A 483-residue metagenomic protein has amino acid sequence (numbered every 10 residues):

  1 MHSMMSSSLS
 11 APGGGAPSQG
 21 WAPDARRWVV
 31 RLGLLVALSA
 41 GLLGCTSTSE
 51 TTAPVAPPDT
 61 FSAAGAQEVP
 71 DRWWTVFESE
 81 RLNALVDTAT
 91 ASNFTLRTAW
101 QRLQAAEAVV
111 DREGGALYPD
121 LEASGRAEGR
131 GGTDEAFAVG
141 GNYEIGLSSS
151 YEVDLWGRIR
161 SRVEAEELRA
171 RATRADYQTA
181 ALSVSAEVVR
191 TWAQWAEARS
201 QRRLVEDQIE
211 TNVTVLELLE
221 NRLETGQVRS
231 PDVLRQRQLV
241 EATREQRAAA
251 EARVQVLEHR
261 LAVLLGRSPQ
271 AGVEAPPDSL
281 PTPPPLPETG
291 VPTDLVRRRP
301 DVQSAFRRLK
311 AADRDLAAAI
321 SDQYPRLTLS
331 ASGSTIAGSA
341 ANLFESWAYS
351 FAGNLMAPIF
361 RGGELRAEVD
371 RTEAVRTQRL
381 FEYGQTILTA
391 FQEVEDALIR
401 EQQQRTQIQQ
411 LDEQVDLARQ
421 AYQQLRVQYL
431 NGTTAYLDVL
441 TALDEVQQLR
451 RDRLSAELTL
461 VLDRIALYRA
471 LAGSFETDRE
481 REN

Functional and structural regions predicted by a protein language model:
M1-D24, V29-A91, E167, E251-R297 (+1 more regions): Terminal intrinsically disordered/low-complexity segments used for targeting and assembly
T46, I159, R174-V291, R400 (+3 more regions): Periplasmic alpha-helical coiled-coil/stalk elements that build and connect Gram-negative outer-membrane
R72, E78-R81, T88, W100 (+5 more regions): Small/polar-residue-enriched beta-strand and adjacent coil segments characteristic of outer-membrane beta-barrel
L103-A105, V110-R112, A165, A170 (+25 more regions): Heptad-repeat amphipathic alpha-helical coiled-coil interaction surface used for oligomerization/assembly
A198, L219-R222, L264, D294 (+9 more regions): Amphipathic alpha-helical segments that mediate coupling or scaffolding at interfaces
L223-Q227, Y429-T433, A470-S474: A short glycine-centered flexible hinge/capping loop motif at secondary-structure junctions
A435-Q447, T477-N483: Short histidine
